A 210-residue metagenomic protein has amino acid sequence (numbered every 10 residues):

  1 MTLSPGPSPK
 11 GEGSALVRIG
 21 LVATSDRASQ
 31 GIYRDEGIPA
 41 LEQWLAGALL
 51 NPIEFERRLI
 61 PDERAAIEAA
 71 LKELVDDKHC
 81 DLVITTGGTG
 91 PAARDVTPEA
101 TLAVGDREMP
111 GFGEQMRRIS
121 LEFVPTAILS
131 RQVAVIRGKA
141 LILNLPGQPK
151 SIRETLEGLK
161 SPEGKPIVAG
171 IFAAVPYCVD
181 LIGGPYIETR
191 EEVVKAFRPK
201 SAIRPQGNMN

Functional and structural regions predicted by a protein language model:
M1-N210: Non-catalytic beta/alpha edge segments that cap or flank active sites
